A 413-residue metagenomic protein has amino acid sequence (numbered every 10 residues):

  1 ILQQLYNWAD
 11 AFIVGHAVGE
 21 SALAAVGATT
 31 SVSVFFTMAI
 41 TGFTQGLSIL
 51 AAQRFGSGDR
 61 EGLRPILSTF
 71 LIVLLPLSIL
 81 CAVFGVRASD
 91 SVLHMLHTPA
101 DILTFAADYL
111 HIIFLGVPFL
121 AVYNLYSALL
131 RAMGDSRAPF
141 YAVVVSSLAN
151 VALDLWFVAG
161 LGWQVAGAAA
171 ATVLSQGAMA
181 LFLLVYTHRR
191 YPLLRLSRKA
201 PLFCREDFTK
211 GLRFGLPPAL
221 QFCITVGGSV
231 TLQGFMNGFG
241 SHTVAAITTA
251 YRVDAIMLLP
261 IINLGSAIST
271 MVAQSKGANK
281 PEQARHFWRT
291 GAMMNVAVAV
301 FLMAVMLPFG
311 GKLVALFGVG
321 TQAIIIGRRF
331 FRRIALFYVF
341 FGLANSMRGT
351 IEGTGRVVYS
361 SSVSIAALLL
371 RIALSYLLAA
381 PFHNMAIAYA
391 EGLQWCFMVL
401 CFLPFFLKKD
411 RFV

Functional and structural regions predicted by a protein language model:
I1-D10, I112, Y123, S146 (+4 more regions): Transmembrane helical elements of multi-pass membrane transporters/channels
I1-V18, S31-G46, L50, L75-A82 (+4 more regions): N-terminal transmembrane alpha-helices
L2-Q3, I40, C81, P118-L120 (+8 more regions): Alpha-helical transmembrane segments of multi-pass membrane transport proteins
L5-A24, L93-A100, W156-W163, C223-I256 (+4 more regions): Helix-terminus/linker motif at the lipid-water interface of multi-pass membrane proteins
F12, H16, I49, D90-S91 (+15 more regions): Transmembrane alpha-helix boundary and packing residues in multipass membrane permease domains and related
L23-V83, L120-P139, A246-G310, F341-V363: Small-residue-rich hydrophobic transmembrane alpha-helices
T44, I113-R131, P139-N150, A168-L183 (+4 more regions): Short runs within selected transmembrane alpha-helices of multi-pass transporters and secretion channels
A51-P118, G160-L216, V272-F337, L378-V413: Short alpha-helical transmembrane segments in multi-pass integral membrane proteins
